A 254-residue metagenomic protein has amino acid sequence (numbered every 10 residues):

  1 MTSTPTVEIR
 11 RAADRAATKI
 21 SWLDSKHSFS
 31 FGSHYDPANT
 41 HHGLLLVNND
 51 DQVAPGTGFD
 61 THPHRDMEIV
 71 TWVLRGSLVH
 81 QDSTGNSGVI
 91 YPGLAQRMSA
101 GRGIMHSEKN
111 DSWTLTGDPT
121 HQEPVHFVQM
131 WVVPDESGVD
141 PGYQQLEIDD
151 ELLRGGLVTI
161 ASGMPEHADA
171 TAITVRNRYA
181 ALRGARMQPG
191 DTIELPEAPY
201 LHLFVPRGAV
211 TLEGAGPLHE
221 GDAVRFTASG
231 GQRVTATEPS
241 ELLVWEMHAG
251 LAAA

Functional and structural regions predicted by a protein language model:
M1-A254: Jelly-roll (double-stranded beta-helix
